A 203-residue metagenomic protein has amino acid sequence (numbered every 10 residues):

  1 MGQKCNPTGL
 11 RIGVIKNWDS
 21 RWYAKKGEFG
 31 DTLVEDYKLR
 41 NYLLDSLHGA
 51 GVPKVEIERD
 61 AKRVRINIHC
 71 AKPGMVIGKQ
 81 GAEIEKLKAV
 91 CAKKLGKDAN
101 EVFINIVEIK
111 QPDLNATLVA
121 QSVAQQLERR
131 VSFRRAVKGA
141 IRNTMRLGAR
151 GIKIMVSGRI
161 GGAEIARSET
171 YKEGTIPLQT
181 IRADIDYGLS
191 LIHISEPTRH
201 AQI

Functional and structural regions predicted by a protein language model:
G2, I66, G78, I154 (+1 more regions): Residue-level signature of catalytic and energy-coupling elements of molecular machines, predominantly ATP/GTP-dependent
Q3-K38: N-terminal presequence-like segments and adjacent domain-start helices
Q3-N6, V107-N115, S122-R134, G139-G148 (+3 more regions): Basic nucleic-acid-binding interfaces
K4, V76, Q80-E83, I160-A163 (+1 more regions): Gly/Ser/Thr-rich beta-alpha loop segments that engage phosphate groups in nucleotides
G27, E35-S132: Acidic-enriched and Gly/Ser
E56-R65, F103-L114, A136-A163, S168-E169: Glycine/charge-rich, flexible interdomain linkers and switch-proximal surface loops that mediate coupling
I160-L189: Nucleotide-binding motor/catalytic cores of P-loop/tubulin-like NTPases across gene-expression machines
I192-I203: Single conserved hydrophobic/aromatic residue that forms the stacking wall/gate of nucleotide- or nucleobase-binding
